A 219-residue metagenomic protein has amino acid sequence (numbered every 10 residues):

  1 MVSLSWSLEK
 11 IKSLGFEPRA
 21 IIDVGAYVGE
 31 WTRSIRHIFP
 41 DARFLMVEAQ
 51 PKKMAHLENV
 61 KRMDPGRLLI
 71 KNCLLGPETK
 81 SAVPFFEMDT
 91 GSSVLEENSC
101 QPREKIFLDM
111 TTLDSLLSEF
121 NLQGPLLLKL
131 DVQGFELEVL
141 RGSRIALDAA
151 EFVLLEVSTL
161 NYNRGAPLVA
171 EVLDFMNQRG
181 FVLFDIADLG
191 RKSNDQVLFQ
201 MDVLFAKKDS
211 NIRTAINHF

Functional and structural regions predicted by a protein language model:
M1-F219: Phosphate/nucleotide-binding beta-alpha loop and adjacent structural elements of enzyme active sites
